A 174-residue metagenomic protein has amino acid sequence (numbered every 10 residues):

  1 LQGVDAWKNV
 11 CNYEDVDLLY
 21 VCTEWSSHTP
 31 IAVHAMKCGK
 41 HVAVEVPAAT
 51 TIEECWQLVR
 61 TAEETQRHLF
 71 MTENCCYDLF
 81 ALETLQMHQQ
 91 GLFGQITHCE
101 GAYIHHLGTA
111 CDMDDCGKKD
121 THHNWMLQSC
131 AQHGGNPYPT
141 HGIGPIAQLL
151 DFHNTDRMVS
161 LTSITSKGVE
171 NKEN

Functional and structural regions predicted by a protein language model:
Q2-D17: A structured beta-alpha segment of the ubiquitous adenosine-cofactor-binding alpha/beta core
Q2-V4, F70, T162: General small-molecule cofactor/ligand-binding pocket signal
G3-A6, H28, E54, F80 (+1 more regions): Amphipathic coiled-coil/heptad-repeat helices and related helical stalk/stem segments that mediate oligomerization
W7, W25, W56-V59, D112 (+2 more regions): Tryptophan-centered motif/residue detector
W7-K8, H34-A35, L58-E63, K118-W125: Short amphipathic alpha-helical segments, especially helix-boundary/capping motifs
N9, P30, H34, R60 (+2 more regions): Residue-level signal for well-ordered alpha-helical scaffold segments within enzymatic catalytic domains
Y13, L18, E24-W25, T29-Y77 (+1 more regions): Beta-strand-loop-alpha-helix segment that lines the small-molecule cofactor/substrate pocket of alpha/beta enzymes
H68, C75-N174: Predominantly a Rossmann-like dinucleotide-binding segment in NAD(P)-dependent oxidoreductases
